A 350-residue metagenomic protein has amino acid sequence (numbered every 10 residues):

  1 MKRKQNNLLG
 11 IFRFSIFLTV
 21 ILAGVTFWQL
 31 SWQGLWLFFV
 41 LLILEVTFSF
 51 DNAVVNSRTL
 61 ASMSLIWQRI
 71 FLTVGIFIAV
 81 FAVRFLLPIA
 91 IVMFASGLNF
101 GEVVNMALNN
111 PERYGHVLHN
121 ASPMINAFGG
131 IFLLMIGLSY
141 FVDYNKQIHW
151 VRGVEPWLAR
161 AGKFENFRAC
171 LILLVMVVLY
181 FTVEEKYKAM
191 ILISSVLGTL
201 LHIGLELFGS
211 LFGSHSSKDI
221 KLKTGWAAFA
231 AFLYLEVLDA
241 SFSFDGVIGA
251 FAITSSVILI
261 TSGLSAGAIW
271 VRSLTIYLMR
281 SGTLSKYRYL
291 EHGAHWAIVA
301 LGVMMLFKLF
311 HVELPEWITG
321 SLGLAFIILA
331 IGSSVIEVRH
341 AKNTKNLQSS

Functional and structural regions predicted by a protein language model:
M1-S350: Multi-pass alpha-helical transmembrane bundle typical of ion/small-solute transporters and intramembrane aspartyl
